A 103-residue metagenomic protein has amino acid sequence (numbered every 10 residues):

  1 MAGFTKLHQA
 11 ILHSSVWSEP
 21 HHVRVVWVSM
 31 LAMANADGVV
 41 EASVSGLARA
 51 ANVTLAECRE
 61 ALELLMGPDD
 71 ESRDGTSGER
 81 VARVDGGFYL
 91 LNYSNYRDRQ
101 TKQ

Functional and structural regions predicted by a protein language model:
M1-Y89, S94-K102: Positively charged, structured surface patches that bind polyanionic biopolymers
